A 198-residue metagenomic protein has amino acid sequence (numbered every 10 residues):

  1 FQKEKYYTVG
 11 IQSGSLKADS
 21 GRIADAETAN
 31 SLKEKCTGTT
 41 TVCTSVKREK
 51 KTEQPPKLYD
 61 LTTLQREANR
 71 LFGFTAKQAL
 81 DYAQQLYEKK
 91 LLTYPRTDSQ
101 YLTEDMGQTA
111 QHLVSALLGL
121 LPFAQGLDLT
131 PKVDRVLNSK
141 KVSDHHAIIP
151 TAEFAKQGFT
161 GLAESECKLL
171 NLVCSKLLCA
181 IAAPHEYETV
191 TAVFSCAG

Functional and structural regions predicted by a protein language model:
F1-G198: Core catalytic DNA strand-manipulation module of type IA topoisomerases
